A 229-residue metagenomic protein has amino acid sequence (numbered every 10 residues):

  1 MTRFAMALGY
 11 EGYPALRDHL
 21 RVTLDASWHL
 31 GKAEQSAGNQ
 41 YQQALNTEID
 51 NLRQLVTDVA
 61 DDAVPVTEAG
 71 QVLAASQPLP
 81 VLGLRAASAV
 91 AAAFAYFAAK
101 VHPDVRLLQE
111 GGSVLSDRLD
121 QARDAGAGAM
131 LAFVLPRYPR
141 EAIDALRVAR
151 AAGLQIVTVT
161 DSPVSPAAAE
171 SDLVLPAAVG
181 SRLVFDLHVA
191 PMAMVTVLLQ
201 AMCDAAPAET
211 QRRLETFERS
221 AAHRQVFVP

Functional and structural regions predicted by a protein language model:
T2-P65: HTH-adjacent hinge/linker in prokaryotic transcriptional regulators
E11, Q43, T47, D61-V64 (+5 more regions): Conserved active-site and cofactor/substrate-binding residues in soluble primary-metabolism enzymes
H19, T23, V72, T216-F217: Short acidic/histidine-centered micro-motifs embedded in hydrophobic/aromatic stretches that mark compact functional
R21, D25, L199-C203, A222: A short, amphipathic alpha-helical segment
E68: Pre-Walker A adenine-sensing motif
Q71-A206: Glycine-rich phosphate-binding loops that contact phosphosugars or nucleotide phosphates
A206-P229: Internal, active-site/partner-interface "lid" segment
